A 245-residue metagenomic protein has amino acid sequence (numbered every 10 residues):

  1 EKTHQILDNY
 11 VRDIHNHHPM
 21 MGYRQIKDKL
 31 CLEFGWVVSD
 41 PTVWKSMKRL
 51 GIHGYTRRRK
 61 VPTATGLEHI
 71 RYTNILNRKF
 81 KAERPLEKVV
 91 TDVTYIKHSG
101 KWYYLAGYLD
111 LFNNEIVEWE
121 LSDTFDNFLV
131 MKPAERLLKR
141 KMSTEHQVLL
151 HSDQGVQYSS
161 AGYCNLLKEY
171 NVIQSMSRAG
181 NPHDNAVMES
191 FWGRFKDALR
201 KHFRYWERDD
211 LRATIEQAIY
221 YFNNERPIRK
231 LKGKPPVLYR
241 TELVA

Functional and structural regions predicted by a protein language model:
E1-K2, T63-L67, S152-Q154, S160-A161 (+3 more regions): RNase H-like two-metal-ion nuclease catalytic core shared by retroviral integrases and related mobile-element nucleases
E1-R84, N181, P235-V244: Basic, flexible linker segments flanking DNA-binding modules in nucleic acid-interacting mobile-element proteins
V11, I26, V43, M47 (+13 more regions): Mobile genetic element proteins and their domesticated derivatives, centered on retroelements and DNA transposons
M20, F34-G35, K81, H98 (+3 more regions): Conserved, non-catalytic sequence blocks in retroelement Pol enzymes and Pol-derived host proteins
R78-V117, D123: An active-site-proximal beta-strand-loop segment
E115-W119, Q174-S177, R200-H202: Short small-residue beta-strand/loop micro-motif enriched in glycine and branched aliphatics
E120-S143, S159: Active-site beta-loop-alpha junctions of metal-dependent nucleic acid enzymes, especially the RNase H-like/DDE
A161-C164, K168-V172, G193-A245: C-terminal domain-tail junction helix/linker
